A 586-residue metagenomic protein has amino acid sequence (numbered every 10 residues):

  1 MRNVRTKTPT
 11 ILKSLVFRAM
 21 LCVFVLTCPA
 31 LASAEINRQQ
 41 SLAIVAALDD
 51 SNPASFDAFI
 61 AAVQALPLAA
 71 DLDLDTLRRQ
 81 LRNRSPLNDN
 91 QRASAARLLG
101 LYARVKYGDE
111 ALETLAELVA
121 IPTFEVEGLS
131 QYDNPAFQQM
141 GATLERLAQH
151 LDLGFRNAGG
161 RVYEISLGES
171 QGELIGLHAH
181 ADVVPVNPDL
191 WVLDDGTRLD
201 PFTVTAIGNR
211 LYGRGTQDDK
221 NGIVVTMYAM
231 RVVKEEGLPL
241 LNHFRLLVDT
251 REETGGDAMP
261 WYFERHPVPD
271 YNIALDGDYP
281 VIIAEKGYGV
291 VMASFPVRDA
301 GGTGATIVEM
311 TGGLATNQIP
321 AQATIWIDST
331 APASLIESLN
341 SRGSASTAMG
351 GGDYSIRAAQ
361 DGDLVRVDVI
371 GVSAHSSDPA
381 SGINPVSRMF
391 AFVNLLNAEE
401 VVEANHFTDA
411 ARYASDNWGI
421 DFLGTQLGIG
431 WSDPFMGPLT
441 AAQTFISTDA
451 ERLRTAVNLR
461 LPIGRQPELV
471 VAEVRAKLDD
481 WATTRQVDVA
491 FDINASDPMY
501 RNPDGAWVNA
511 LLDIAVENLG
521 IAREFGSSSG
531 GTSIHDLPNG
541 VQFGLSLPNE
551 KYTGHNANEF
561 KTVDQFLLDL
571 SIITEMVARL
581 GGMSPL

Functional and structural regions predicted by a protein language model:
N3-M20: Bacterial N-terminal signal peptides that target proteins for export
T27-P29: N-terminal signal peptide c-region/cleavage motif recognized by signal peptidases
E35-I44, I370-A456, R460-A476, W481-L586: An extended, acidic, His-containing surface patch that forms the Zn2+-binding/catalytic region of metallohydrolases
I36-P188, R454-A456, E468, K561 (+1 more regions): N-terminal helical capping/dimerization or prosegment-like subdomains of hydrolases acting on amide or phosphate bonds
E173-V248, N556-A557, T562-D564, L568: Active-site metal-coordination/substrate-binding segment of hydrolases, especially metallo-dependent peptidases
Q217-R298, N340-R342, D421-P434: Acidic/histidine-rich catalytic neighborhood of metal-dependent amide-processing enzymes
G301-T303, A331-S338, D378, G464-V471: Short, conserved charged micro-motifs
D328, L335-F392: Long, internal scaffold/assembly segments composed of regular secondary structure
